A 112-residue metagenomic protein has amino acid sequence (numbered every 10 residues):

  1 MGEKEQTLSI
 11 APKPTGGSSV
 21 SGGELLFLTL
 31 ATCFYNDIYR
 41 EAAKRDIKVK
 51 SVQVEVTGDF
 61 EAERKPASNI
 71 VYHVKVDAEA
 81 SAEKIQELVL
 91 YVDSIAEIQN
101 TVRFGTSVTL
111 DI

Functional and structural regions predicted by a protein language model:
M1-L28, N36-I112: Extended beta-strand/beta-hairpin segments
